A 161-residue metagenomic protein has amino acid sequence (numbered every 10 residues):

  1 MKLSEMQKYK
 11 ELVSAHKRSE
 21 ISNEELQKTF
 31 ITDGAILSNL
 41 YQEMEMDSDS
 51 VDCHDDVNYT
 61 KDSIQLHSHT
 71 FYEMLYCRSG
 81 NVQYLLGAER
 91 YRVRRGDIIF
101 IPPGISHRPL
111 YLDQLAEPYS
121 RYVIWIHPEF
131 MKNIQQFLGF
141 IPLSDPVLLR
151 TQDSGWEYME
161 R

Functional and structural regions predicted by a protein language model:
M1-L85, Y91-R92: Generic protein-terminus/edge-of-domain signal
Y41-E43, H127-N133, Q152-D153: Short, functional N-terminal and low-complexity linear motifs
S50-L143: N-terminal regulatory/effector-sensing and dimerization cores that precede helix-turn-helix DNA-binding domains
G139-R161: Amphipathic alpha-helical segments enriched in hydrophobic/aromatic residues interleaved with Lys/Arg
